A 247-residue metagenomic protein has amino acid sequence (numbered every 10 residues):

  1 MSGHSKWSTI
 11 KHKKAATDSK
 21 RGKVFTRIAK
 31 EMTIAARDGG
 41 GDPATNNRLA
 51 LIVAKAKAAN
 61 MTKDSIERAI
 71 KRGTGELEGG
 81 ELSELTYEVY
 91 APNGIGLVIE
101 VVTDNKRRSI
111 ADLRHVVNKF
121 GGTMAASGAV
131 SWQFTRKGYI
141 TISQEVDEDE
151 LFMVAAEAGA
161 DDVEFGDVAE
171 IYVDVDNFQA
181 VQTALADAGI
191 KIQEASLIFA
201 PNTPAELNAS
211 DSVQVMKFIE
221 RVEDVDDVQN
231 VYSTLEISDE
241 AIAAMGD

Functional and structural regions predicted by a protein language model:
M1-A125, V130-Y139, G246-D247: N-terminal cationic and glycine-rich segments that engage phosphates or anionic surfaces
I142-D247: Positively charged, low-complexity, intrinsically disordered RNA-binding extensions
